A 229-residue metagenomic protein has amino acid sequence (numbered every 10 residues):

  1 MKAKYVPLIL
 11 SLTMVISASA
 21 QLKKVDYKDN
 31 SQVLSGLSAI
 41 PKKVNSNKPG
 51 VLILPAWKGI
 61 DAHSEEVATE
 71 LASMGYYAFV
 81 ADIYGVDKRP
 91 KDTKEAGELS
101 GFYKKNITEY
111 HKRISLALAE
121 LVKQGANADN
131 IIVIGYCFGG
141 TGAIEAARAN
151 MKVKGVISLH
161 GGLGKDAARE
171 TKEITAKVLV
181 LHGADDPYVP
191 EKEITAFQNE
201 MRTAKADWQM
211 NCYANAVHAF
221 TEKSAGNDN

Functional and structural regions predicted by a protein language model:
K24-Q124, T221-N229: Serine-hydrolase catalytic machinery in alpha/beta-hydrolase-like enzymes
L37, R202-N229: C-terminal catalytic histidine-bearing segment of alpha/beta-hydrolase fold enzymes
V67, P190-M201, Q209: Short alpha-helix in the alpha/beta-hydrolase fold that links the catalytic acid
L118-L121, G125-Y136: Alpha/beta-hydrolase fold nucleophile elbow
G135-G139, A143: Gly/Ala-rich beta-loop-alpha elbow adjacent to hydrolase catalytic centers
K152-G162: A conserved short beta-strand
I174, V180-H182, D186: Short beta-strand/loop motif that positions the catalytic acidic residue of the alpha/beta-hydrolase fold
D185-V189, H218: Acidic catalytic loop of the alpha/beta-hydrolase fold
